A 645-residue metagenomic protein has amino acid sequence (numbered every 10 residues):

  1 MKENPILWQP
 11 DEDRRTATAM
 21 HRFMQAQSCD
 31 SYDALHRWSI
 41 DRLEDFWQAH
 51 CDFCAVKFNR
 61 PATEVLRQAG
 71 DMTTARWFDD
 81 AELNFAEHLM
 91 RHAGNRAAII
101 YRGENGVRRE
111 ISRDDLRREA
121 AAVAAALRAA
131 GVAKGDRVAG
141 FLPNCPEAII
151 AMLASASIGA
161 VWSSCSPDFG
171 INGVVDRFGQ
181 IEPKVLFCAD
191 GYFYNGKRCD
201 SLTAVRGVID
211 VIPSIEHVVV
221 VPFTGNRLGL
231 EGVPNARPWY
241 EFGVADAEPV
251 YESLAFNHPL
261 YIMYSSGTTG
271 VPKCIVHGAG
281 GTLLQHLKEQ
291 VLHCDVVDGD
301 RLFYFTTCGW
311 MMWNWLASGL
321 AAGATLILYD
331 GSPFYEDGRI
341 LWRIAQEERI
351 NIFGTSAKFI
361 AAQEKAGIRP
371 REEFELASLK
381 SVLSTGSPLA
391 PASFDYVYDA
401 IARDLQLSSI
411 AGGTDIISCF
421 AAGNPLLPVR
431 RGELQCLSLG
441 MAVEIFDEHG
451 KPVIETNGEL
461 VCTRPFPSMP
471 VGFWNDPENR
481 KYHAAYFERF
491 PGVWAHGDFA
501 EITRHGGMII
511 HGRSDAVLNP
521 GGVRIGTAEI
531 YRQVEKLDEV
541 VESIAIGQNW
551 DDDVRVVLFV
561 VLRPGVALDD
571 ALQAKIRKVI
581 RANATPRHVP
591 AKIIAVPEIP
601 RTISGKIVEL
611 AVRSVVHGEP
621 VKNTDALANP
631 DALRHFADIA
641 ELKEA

Functional and structural regions predicted by a protein language model:
D33-W38, I99-L153, G170-V175, P234 (+3 more regions): Conserved AMP-binding/adenylate-forming core of the ANL superfamily
N95-A97, V219-V220, E231-Y264, V271 (+3 more regions): Conserved pre-ATP/AMP-binding loop-to-beta segment of ANL
G140, C165-G191, V205, Q346 (+10 more regions): AMP-binding/adenylate-forming catalytic core of the ANL superfamily
P143, V185-A204, G225, T307 (+4 more regions): Adenylate-forming
S157-E241, E348, S356-A357: Structural core segment of the AMP-binding/adenylate-forming
E216-P222, A582-I607, E619-A645: AMP-binding/adenylate-forming catalytic domain of the ANL superfamily
G281-R301, M311-N351, A366: Conserved AMP-binding/adenylation subdomain of ANL enzymes
L292, Q346, K380-G507, R513-V517 (+1 more regions): Conserved AMP-binding/adenylate-forming
